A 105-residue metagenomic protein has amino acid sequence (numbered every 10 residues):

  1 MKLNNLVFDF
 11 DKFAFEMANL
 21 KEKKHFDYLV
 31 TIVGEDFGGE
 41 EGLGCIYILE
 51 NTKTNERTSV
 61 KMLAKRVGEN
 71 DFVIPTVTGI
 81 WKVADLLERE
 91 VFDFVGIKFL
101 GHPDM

Functional and structural regions predicted by a protein language model:
M1-M105: Terminal low-complexity/charged segments
